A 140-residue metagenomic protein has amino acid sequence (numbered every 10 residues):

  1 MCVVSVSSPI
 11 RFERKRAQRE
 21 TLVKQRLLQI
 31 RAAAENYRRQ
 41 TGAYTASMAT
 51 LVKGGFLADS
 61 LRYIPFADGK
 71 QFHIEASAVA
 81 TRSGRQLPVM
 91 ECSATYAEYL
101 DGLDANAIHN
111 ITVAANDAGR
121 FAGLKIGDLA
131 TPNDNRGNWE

Functional and structural regions predicted by a protein language model:
M1-S7: Hydrophobic membrane-insertion alpha-helices, especially the h-region of bacterial N-terminal signal peptides
S7-V23: Aliphatic-rich helix starts adjacent to a transmembrane/signal segment
E20-T41: N-terminal alpha-helical signal peptides/signal-anchor transmembrane segments
R38-E140: Low-complexity, acidic interaction segments enriched in glycine
